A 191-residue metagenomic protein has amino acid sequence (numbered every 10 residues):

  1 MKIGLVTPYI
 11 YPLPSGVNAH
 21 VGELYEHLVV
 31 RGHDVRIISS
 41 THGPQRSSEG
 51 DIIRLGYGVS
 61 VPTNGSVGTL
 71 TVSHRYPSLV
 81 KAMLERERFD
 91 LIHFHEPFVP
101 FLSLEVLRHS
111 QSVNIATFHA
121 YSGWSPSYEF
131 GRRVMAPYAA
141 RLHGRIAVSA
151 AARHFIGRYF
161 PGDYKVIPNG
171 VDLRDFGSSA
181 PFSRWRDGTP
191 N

Functional and structural regions predicted by a protein language model:
T7-P12, Y25-H74: N-terminal strand-loop element at the rim of the active site of nucleotide-sugar-dependent glycosyltransferases
P8, H95-E96, F118-S122, P168-N169: Histidine-centered beta-alpha loop that forms part of the nucleotide-sugar donor binding/catalytic region in diverse
L13, F98-F101, V113-E129, L142-G144: A short, histidine- and acid-enriched strand-loop-helix "catalytic/donor-clamping" loop that lines the nucleotide-sugar
G16-H27, L102: Conserved alpha-helical elements of sugar-nucleotide-dependent glycosyltransferases
T41, A151, G170: Carbohydrate-associated surface elements
S73, F94-V99: Short His-centered aromatic/hydrophobic patch
R108, S122, Y128-A147, A151-Y159: Membrane-proximal helix-turn-helix segments that form the acceptor-binding/catalytic region of lipid-linked
P126, H154-G157, V171-G188: Acidic anion/phosphate-binding donor-loop and adjacent secondary structure in glycosyltransferase catalytic cores
